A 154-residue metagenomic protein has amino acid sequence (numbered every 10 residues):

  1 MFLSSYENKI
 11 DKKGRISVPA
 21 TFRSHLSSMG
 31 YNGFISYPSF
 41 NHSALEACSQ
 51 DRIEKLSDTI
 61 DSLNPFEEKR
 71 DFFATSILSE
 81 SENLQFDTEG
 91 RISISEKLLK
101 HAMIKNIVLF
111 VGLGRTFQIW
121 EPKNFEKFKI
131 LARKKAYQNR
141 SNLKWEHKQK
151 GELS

Functional and structural regions predicted by a protein language model:
M1-E7, K12-R15, T21-L84, T88-E89 (+1 more regions): Flexible "stalk/tail and boundary" regions
